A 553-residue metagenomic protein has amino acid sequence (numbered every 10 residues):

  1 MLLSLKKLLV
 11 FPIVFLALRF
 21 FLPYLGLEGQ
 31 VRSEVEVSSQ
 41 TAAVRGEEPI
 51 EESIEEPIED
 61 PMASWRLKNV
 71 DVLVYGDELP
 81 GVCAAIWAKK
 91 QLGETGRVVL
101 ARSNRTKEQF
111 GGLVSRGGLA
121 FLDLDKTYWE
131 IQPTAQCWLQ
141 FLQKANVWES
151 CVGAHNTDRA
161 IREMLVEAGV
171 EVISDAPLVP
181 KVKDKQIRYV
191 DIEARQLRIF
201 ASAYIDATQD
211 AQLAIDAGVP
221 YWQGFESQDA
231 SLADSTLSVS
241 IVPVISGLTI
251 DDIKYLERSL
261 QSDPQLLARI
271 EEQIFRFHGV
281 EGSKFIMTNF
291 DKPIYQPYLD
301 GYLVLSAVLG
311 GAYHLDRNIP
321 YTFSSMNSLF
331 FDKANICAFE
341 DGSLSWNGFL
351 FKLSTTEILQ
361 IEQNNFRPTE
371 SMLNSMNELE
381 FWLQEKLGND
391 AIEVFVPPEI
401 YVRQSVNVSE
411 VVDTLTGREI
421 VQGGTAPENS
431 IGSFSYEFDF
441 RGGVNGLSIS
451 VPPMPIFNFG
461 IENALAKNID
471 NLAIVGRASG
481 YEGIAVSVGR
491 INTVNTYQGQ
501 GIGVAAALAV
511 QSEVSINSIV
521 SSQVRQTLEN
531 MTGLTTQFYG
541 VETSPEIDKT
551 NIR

Functional and structural regions predicted by a protein language model:
K7-P23: Hydrophobic membrane-insertion alpha-helices, especially the h-region of bacterial N-terminal signal peptides
F21, G26, E55, L113 (+4 more regions): Flavin (FAD/FMN)-binding glycine-rich loop and adjacent Rossmann-like elements that form
E28-W65: N-terminal, intrinsically disordered, polar/charged segments of Gram-positive cell-envelope systems that serve as
P61, L67, G96-D184, L237-S238: Conserved N-terminal/central alpha/beta ligand/cofactor-binding core
W65-E78: Beta1/beta-strand and adjacent pyrophosphate-binding region of the FAD-binding site in flavoprotein oxidoreductases
K68-V70, A194-A203: Core beta-strand elements of the Rossmann-like FAD/NAD(P) dinucleotide-binding domain in flavoenzyme oxidoreductases
G81: N-terminal Rossmann-fold NAD(P) dinucleotide-binding loop
K181-R198: Conserved beta-strand-loop-beta-strand element in the redox core of flavoprotein oxidoreductases
